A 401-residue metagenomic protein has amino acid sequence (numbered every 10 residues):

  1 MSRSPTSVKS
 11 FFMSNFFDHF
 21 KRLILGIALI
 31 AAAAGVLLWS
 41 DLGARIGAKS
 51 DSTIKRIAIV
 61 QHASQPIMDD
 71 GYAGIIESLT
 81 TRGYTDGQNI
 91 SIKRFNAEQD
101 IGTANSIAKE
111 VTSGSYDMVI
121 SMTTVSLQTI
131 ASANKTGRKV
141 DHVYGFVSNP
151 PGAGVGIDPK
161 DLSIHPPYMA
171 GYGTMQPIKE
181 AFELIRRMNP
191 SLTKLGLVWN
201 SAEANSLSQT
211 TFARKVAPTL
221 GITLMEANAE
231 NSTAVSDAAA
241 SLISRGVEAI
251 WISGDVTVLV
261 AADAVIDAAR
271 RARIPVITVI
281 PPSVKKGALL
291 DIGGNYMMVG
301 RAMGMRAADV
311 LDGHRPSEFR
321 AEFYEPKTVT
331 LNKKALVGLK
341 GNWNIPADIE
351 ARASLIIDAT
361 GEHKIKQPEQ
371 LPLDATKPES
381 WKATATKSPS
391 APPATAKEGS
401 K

Functional and structural regions predicted by a protein language model:
S2-K401: Short hydrophobic alpha-helices and adjacent helix-cap/hinge residues
